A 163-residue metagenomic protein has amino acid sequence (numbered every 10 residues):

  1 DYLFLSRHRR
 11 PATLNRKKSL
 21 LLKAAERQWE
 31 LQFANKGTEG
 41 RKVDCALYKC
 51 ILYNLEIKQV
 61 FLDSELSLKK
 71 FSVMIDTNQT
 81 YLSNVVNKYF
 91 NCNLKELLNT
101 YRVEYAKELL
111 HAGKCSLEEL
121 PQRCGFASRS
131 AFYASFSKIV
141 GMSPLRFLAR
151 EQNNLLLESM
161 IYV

Functional and structural regions predicted by a protein language model:
F4-E119, R123, A131, S135-K138 (+1 more regions): Membrane-proximal linker segments that couple transmembrane helices to downstream signaling/catalytic modules
